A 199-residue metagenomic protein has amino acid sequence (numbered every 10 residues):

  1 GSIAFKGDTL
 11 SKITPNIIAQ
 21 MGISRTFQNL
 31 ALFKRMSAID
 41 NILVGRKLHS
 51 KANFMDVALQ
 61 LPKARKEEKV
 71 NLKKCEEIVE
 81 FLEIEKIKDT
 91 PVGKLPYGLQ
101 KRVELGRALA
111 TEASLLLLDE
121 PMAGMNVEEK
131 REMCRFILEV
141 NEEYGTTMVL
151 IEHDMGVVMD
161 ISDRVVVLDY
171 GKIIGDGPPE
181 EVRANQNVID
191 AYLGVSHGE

Functional and structural regions predicted by a protein language model:
G1-E199: Glycine-rich phosphate-binding loops of nucleotide-dependent enzymes
